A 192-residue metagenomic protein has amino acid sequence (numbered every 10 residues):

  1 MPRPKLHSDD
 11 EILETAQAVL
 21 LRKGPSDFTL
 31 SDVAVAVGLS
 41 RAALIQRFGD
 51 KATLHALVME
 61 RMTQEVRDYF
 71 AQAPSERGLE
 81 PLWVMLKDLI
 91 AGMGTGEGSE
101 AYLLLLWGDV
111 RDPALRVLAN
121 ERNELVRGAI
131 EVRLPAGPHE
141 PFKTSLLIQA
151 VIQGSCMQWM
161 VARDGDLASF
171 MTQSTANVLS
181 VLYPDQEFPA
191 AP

Functional and structural regions predicted by a protein language model:
P2-R3: Arg/Lys-rich, glycine/proline-spaced intrinsically disordered segments in nuclear chromatin/transcription regulators
E11, T15, V19-T53, L57: Helix-turn-helix
L13, W83, E124-E131, T172-L179: An amphipathic alpha-helix signature
T15-R22, Y69-Q72, L105, V151-Q158: Solvent-exposed, amphipathic alpha-helical segments
L57, D68-S99, S145-I148, T172: Hydrophobic alpha-helical connector segments
E60-V66: Short, basic, alpha-helical segments at the C-terminal edge of helix-turn-helix-like DNA-binding modules
M93-N123: Amphipathic alpha-helical segments used for helix-helix packing
R116-N120, P135-P192: Hydrophobic/aromatic-rich alpha-helical bundle segments in the mid-to-C-terminal region
